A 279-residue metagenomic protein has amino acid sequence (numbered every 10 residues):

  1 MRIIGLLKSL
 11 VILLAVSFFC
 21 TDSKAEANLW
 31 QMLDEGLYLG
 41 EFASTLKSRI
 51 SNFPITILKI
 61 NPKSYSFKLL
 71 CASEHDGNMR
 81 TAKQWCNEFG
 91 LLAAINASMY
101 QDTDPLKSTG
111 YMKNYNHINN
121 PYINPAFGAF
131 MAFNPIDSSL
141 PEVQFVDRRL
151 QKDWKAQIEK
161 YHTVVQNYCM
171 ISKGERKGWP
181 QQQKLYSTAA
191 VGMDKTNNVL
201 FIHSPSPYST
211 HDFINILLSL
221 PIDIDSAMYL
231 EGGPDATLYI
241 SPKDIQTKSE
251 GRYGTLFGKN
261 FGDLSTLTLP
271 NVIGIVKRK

Functional and structural regions predicted by a protein language model:
M1-L10: Bacterial N-terminal signal peptides that target proteins for export
S9-S17: Bacterial N-terminal signal peptides
I12-L13, S23-A25: Cleavable N-terminal signal peptides
K24-N124, I136-S139, I202: Zymogen propeptides
Y100-K177, Q182: Active-site-adjacent helix-turn-beta-strand microarchitecture at beta-sheet edges that either contains or buttresses
D104-P125, K177-T188, M193-S226, D235-K279: Conserved, well-ordered active-site substructure
